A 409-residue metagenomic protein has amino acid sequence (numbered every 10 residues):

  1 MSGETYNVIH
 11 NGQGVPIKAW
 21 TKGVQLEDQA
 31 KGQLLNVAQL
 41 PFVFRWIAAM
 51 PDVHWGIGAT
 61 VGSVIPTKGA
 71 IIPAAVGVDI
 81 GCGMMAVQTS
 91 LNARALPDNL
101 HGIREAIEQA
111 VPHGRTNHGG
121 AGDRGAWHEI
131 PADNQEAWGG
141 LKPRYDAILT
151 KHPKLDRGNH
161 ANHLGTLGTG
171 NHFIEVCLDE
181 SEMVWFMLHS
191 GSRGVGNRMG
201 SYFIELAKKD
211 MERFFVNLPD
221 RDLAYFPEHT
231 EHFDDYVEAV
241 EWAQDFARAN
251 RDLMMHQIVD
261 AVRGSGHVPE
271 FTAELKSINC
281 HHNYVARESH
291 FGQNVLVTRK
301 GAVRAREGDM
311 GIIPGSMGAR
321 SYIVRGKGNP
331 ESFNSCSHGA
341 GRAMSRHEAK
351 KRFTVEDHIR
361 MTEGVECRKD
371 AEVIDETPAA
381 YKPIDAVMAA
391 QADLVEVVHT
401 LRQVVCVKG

Functional and structural regions predicted by a protein language model:
S2-Q33, F42-I47, I57-V61, I65 (+3 more regions): Domain-length cofactor-binding catalytic modules of enzymes
W55-I57, C82: Low-complexity, compositionally biased segments
G69-S90: N-terminal cap/recognition module
G83-G120, G125-W127: Compact, glycine/acidic-enriched structural inserts
